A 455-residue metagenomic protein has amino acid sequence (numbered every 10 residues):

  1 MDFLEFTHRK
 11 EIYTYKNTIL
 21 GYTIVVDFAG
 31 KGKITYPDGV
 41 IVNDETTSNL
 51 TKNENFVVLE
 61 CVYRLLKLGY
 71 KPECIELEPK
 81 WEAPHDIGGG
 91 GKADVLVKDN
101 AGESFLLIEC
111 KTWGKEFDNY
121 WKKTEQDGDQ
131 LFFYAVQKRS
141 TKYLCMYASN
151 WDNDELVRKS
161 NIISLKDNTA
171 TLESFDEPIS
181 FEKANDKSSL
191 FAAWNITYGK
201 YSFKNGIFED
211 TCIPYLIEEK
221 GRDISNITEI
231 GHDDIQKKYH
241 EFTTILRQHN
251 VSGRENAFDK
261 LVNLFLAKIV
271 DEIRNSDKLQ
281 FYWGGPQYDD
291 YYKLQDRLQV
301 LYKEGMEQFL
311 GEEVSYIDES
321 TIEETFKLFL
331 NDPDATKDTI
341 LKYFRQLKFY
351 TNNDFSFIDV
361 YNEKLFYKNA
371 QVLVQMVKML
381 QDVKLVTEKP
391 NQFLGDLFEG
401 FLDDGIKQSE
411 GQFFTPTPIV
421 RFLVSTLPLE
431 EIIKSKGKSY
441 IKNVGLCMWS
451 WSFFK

Functional and structural regions predicted by a protein language model:
M1-L66, T169, K204-T243: Charged, often low-complexity linker/regulatory segments
I12-Y22, T46-L50, E73-G102: Active-site metal-binding core of divalent-cation-utilizing nuclease and nuclease-like domains
K31-P37, L96-I108: Active-site beta-strand-loop-beta-strand hairpin of nuclease catalytic cores that positions key catalytic residues
A101, C110-W121: Short beta-strand-loop-alpha-helix junction that forms the active-site gateway of nucleic-acid-processing nucleases
D118-S174, S180: Nucleic-acid nuclease catalytic cores
Y198-L279, W283: Non-catalytic accessory regions of SAM-dependent methyltransferases
L266, I273-D403: Long recognition/docking surfaces used for binding and targeting
T415-K455: Conserved S-adenosyl-L-methionine
